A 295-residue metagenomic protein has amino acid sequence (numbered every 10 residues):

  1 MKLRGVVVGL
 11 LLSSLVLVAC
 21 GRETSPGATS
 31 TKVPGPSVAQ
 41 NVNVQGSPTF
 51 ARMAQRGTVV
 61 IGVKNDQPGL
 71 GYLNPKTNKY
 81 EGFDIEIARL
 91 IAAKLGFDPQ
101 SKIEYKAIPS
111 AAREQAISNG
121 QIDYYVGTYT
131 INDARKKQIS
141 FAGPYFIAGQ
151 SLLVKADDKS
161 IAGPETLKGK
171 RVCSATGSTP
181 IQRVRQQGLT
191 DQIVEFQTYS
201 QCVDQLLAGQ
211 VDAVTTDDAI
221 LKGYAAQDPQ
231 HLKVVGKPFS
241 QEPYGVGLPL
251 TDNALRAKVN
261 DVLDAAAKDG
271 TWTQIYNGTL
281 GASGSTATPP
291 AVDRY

Functional and structural regions predicted by a protein language model:
V16-A19: C-terminal motif of bacterial Sec signal peptides marking the signal peptidase cleavage site
G21-T24: Bacterial signal peptide processing site
T29-Y124: Extracytoplasmic small-molecule ligand-binding "clamshell" domains of the periplasmic binding protein/Venus flytrap
P34-V44, I181-V194, K233-V234, L263-Y295: Ligand-binding clefts/hinges and TM-proximal coupling segments of bilobed small-molecule sensing domains
G46, I103-Q115, K159-S160, V194-D204 (+2 more regions): Short helix-initiation/N-cap motifs at beta->coil->alpha
R89, Q100-E165: Acidic, polar ligand-binding/catalytic clefts
A112, T128-K137, R185-Q186, S200 (+1 more regions): A ligand-binding cleft/hinge motif common to bilobed small-molecule-binding domains
F146-V154, D218, K222-L263, A282-Y295: Periplasmic-binding protein-like
